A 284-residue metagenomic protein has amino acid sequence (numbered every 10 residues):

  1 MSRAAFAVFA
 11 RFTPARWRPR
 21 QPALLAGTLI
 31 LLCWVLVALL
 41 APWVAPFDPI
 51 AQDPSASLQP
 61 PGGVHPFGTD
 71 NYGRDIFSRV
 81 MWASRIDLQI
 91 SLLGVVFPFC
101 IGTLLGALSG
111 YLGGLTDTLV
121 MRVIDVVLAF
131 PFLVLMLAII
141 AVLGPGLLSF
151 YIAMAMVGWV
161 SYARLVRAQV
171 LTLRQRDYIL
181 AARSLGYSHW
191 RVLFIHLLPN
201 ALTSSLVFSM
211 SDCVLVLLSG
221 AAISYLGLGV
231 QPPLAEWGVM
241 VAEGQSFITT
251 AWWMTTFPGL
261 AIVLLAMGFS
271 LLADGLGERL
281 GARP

Functional and structural regions predicted by a protein language model:
M1-L32, S270-P284: Transmembrane alpha-helical segments of polytopic membrane transport and secretion proteins
L25, L29, C33-Y72, L226-L234: Hydrophobic alpha-helical transmembrane segments of membrane transport/permease proteins and related membrane-embedded
P66, D70, C100-I101, G110-T172 (+2 more regions): Generic hydrophobic transmembrane alpha-helix motif, especially the helices
I76-Y111, L265: Transmembrane alpha-helix signature in integral membrane proteins
R85-I101, F130, M136, W190-A222 (+1 more regions): Transmembrane alpha-helices
V134-L137, G146-Y151, A155, R164 (+1 more regions): Non-cytoplasmic
I140, L147, V157, T203-C213 (+1 more regions): C-terminal transmembrane helix and the adjacent membrane-cytosol boundary/short C-terminal tail of inner/organellar
